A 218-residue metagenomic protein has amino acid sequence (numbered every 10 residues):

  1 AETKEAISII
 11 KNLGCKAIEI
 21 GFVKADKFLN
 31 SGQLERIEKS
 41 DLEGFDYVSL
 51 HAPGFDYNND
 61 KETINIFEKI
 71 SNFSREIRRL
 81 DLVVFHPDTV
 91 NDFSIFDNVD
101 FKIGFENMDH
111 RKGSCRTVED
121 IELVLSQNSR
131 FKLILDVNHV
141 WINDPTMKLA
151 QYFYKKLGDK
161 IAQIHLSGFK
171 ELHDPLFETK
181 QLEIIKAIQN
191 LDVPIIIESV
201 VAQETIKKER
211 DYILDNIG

Functional and structural regions predicted by a protein language model:
A1, I20-K24, L50-G54, F85-T89 (+4 more regions): A cross-domain feature marking catalytic cores of carbohydrate-active enzymes and several ubiquitous metabolic/repair
A1-G14, G44, Y57-F73, F101-K102 (+2 more regions): Histidine-acidic metal/acid-base catalytic patches
C15-K16, I20-N91, L172, P194 (+1 more regions): Structural motif corresponding to the early beta-alpha repeats
N30-Q33, I95-F96, T146, K207-R210: Short secondary-structure transition/capping segments
S31-E35, F93, T117-D120, L149: General structural signal for secondary-structure boundaries
R36, R75-R79, R111, R116 (+2 more regions): Arginine residue identity/basic-tract feature
D81-S126: Hydrophobic, well-structured mid-protein blocks that either form specific transmembrane helices
